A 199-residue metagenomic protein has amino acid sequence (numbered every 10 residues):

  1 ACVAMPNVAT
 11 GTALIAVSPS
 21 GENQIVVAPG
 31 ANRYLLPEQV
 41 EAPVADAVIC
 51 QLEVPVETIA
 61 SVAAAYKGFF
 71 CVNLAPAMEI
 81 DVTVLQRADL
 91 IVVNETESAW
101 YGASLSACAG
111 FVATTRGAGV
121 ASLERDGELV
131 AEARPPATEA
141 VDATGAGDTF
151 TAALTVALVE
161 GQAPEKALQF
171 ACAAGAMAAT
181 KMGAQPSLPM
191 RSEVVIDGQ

Functional and structural regions predicted by a protein language model:
A1-A47, V195-Q199: Conserved N-terminal subdomain of the carbohydrate kinase-like
A1-T10, Q39, N73-A75, V112-R116 (+1 more regions): Beta-strand->loop->alpha-helix junctions that form or flank phosphate-binding loops in nucleotide-handling enzymes
G11, I59, T151-A152: A general structural signal for well-ordered alpha-helical segments in protein cores
P29-L35, C71-A77, R134-P135: Short gly/ser/thr-rich secondary-structure transition/capping motifs
E38, D81, A140: Acidic, amphipathic alpha-helical patches
A45-L105, F111, G119-A121: Conserved beta-alpha-beta core of the PfkB/ribokinase-like small-molecule kinase fold
S104-Q199: Conserved phosphate-binding/catalytic region of the ribokinase-like
